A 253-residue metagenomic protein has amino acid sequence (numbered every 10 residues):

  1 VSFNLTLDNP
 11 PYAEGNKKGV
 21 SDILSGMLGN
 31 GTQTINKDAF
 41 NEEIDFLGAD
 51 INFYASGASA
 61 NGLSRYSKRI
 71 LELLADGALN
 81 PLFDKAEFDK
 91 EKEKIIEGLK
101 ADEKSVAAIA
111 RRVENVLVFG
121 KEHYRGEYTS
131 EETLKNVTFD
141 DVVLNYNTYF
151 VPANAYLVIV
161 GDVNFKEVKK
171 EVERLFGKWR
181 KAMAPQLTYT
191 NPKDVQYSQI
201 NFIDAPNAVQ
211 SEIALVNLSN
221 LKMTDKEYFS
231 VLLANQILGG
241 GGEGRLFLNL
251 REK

Functional and structural regions predicted by a protein language model:
V1-E42, E72, V143-N249: His/Glu-rich zincin catalytic helix
A39-P185, S230, K253: Charge-rich, well-structured scaffold segments of protease-associated domains
